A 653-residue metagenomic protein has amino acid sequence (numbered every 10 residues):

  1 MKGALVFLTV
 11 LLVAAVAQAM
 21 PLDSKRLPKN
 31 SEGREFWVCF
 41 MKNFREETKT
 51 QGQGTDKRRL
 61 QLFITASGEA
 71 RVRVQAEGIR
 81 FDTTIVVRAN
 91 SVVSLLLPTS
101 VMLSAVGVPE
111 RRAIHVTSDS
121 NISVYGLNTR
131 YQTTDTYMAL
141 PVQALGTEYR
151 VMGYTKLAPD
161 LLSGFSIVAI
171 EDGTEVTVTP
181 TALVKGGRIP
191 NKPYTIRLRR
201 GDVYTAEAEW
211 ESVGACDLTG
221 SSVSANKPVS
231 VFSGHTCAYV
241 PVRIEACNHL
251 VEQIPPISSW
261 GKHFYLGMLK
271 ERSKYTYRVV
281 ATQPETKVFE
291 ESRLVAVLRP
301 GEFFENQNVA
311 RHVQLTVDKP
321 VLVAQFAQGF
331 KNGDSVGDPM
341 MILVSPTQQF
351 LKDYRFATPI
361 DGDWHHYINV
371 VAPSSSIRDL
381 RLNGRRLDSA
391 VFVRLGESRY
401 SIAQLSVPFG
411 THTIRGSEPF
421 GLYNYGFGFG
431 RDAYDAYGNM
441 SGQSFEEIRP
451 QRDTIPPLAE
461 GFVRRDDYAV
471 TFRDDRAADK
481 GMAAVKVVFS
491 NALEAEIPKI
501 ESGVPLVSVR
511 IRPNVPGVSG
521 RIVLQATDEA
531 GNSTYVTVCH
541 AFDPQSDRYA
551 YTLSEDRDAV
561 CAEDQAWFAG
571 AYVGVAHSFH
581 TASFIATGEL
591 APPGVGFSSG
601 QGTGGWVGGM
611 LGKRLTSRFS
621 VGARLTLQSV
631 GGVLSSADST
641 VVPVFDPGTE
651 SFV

Functional and structural regions predicted by a protein language model:
M20-G68, V74-F81, I85-P456, F462-R465 (+1 more regions): Conserved functional hotspot residues at active sites or interaction interfaces
D82-T84, F489-L506: Low-complexity "stalk/linker" and mucin-like segments enriched in Ser/Thr/Pro/Ala/Gly
G234, T537, G570-A576, R624-T626 (+1 more regions): Transmembrane beta-strands of outer-membrane beta-barrel proteins
P457, T534-A566: Pro/Ala/Gly-rich low-complexity, hydrophilic intrinsically disordered segments
T527-N532: Short, solvent-exposed loop/turn segments at the edges of extracellular beta-sandwich modules
L553-R614: Short glycine/proline- and aromatic-enriched beta-strand/turn motifs that initiate or cap beta-hairpins
E589-F652: Glycine- and aromatic-enriched membrane insertion/assembly motifs of diderm outer-membrane and organelle channel
